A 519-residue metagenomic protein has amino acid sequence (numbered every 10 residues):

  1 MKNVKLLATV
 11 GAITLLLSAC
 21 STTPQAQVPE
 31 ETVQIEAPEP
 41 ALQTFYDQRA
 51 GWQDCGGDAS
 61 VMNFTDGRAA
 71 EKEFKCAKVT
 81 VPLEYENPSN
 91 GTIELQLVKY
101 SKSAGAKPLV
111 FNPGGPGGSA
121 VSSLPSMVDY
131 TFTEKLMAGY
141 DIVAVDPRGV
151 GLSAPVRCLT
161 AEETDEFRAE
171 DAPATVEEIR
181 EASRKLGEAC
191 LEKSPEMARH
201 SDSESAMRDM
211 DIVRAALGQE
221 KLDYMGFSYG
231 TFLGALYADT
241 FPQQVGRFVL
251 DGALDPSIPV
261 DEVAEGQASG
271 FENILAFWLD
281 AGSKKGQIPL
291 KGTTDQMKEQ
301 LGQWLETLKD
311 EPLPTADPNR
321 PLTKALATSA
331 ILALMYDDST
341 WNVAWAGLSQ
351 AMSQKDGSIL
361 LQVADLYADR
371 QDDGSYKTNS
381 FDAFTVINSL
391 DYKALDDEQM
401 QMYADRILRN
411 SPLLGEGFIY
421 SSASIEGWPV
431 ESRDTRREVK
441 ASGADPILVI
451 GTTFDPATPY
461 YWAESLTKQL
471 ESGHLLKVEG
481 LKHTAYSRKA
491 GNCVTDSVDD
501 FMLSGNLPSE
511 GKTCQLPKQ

Functional and structural regions predicted by a protein language model:
M1-A8: Bacterial N-terminal signal peptides that target proteins for export
G11-I13: Classical Sec-dependent N-terminal signal peptides that target proteins to the secretory pathway
L15-A19: C-terminal motif of bacterial Sec signal peptides marking the signal peptidase cleavage site
S21-P24: Bacterial signal peptide processing site
P29-L326, V386-Q519: Gly/Pro-rich cap/lid or specificity-loop segments adjacent to the active site
K284-V386: Alpha/beta-hydrolase-fold enzymes
